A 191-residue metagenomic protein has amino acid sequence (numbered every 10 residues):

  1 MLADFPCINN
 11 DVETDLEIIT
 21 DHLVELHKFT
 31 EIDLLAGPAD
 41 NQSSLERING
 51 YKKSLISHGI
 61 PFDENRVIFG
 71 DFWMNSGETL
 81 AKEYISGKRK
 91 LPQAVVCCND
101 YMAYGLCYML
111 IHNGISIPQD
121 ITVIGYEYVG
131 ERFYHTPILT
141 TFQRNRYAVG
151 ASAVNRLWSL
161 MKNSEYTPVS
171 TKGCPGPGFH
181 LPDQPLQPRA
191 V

Functional and structural regions predicted by a protein language model:
M1-V191: Bacterial carbohydrate/catabolite-sensing allosteric modules
